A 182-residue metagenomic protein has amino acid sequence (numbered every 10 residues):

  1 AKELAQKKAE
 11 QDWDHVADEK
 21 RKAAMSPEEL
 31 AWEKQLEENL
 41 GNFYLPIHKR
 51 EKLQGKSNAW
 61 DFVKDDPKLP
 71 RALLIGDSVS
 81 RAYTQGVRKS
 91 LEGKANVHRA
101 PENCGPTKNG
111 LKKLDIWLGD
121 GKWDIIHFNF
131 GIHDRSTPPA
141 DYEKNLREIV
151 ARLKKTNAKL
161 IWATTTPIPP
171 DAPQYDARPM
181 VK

Functional and structural regions predicted by a protein language model:
A1-L73, S80-R81, Q85-K94, G119-K122: N-terminal secretory targeting modules
K56-D61, P106-L114: N-terminal post-signal-peptidase region of extra-cytosolic proteins
L73-I75, A163: Short hydrophobic segments within beta-strands
I75-G76, E102: Small/polar loops that bind or transfer phosphate-bearing groups
D77-S78, I132: Active-site metal-binding loops of divalent metal-dependent hydrolases
V79, C104, P167: Residue-level detector of flexible, active-site-proximal loop/helix-junction positions within diverse enzyme catalytic
K89-N96, K108-K182: Alpha-helical cap/lid subdomain in secreted, periplasmic, or secretory-pathway luminal O-acyl-processing enzymes
R99-P106: Short beta->alpha junction loops
